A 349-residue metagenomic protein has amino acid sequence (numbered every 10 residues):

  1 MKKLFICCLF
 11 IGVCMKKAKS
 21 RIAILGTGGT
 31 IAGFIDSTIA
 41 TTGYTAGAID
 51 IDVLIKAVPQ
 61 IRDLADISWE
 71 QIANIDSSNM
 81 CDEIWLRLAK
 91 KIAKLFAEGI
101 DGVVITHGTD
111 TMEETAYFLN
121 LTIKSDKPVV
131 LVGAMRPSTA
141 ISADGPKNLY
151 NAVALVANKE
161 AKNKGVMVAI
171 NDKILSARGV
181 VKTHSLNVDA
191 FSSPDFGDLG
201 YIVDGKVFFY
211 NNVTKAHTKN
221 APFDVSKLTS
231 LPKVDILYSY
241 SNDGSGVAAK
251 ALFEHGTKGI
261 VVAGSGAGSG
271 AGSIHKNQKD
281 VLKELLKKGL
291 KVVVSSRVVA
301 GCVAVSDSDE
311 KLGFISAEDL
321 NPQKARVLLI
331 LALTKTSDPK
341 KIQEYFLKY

Functional and structural regions predicted by a protein language model:
I6-K16: Hydrophobic h-region of N-terminal signal peptides that target proteins for export in Gram-negative bacteria
M15-K94, E284, A300: ATP/NTP phosphate-donor binding region
K19, L25-S37, D50-I61, S176-A267 (+2 more regions): Accessory alpha-helical/coil subdomains and C-terminal extensions that flank or cap enzyme catalytic cores
A97-M112, H255-S269: Short acidic, glycine-rich surface-loop motifs adjacent to enzyme active sites
T106-K127, G272-V281: Short Gly/Thr/Asp-enriched flexible loops that form oxyanion-binding sites at enzyme active sites
A116-K147, V153-A157, L285-S296: Short, acidic/small-residue loops that bind anionic groups at enzyme active sites
L131-D204: Internal gly/pro-rich beta-alpha loop/helix module that stabilizes soluble enzyme cofactors or their anionic handles
G264-Y349: C-terminal non-catalytic interaction/assembly regions of soluble proteins
